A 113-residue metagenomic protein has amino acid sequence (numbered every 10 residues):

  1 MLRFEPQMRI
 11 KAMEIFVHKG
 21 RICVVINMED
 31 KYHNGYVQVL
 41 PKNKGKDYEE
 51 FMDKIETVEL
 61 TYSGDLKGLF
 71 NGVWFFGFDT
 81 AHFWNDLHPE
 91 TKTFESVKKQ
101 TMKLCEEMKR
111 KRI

Functional and structural regions predicted by a protein language model:
M1-I113: Catalytic phosphate/metal-binding cores of nucleic-acid and nucleotide-processing enzymes, i.e., regions that mediate
